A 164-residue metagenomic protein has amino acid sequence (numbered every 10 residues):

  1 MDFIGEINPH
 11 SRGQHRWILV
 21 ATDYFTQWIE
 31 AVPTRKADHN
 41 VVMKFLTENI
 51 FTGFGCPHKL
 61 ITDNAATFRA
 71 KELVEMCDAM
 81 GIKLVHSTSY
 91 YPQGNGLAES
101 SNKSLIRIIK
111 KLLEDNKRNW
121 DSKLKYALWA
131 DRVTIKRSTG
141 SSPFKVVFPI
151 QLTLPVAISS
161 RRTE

Functional and structural regions predicted by a protein language model:
M1-E164: Integrase module of LTR retroelements
